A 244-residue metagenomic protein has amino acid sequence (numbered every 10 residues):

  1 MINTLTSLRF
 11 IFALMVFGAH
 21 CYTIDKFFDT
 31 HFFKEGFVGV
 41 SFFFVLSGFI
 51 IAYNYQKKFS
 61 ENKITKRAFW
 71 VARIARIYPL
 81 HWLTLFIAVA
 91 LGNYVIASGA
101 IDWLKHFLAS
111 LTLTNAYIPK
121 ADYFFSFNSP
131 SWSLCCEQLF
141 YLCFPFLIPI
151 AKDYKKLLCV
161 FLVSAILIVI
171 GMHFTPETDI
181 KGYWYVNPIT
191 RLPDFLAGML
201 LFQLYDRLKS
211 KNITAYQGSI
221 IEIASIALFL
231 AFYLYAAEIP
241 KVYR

Functional and structural regions predicted by a protein language model:
I2-F59, A75-T84, K105, A109-N115: Functionally critical transmembrane alpha-helices in membrane proteins and complexes, commonly lining
N3, F28-K34, F69, R73 (+2 more regions): Juxtamembrane loop-transmembrane helix junctions in multi-pass integral membrane proteins, especially the extracellular
T6, T23, K105-Q138, L142-R244: Aromatic-enriched alpha-helical transmembrane segments of multi-pass intramembrane proteins
I11, F32, I64, A72 (+3 more regions): Residue-level detector of alpha-helix boundary/anchor positions
L14, G18, L46, W82-A90 (+6 more regions): Generic alpha-helical transmembrane segments of integral inner-membrane proteins, especially permease/transport modules
K26-D29, Q56-S60, V95-S98, P119 (+1 more regions): Juxtamembrane transmembrane-helix termini
F37-V40, K57-N93, W103-S110, C135-Y141 (+2 more regions): Transmembrane alpha-helical segments and their boundary/interface "anchor" motifs in multi-pass integral membrane
L91-D102, F174-D179: Helix-to-loop transition at the C-terminal end of transmembrane segments
